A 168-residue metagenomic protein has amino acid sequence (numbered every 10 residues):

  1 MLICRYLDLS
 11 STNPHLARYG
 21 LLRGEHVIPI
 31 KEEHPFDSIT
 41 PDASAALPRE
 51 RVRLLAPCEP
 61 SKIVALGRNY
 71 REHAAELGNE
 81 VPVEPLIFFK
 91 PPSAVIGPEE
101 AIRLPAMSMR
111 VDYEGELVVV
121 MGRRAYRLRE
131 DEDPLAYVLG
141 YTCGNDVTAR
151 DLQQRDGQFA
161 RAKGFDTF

Functional and structural regions predicted by a protein language model:
M1-F168: Catalytic-core "active-site belt" of small-molecule-metabolizing enzymes, emphasizing His/Asp/Glu-rich regions
